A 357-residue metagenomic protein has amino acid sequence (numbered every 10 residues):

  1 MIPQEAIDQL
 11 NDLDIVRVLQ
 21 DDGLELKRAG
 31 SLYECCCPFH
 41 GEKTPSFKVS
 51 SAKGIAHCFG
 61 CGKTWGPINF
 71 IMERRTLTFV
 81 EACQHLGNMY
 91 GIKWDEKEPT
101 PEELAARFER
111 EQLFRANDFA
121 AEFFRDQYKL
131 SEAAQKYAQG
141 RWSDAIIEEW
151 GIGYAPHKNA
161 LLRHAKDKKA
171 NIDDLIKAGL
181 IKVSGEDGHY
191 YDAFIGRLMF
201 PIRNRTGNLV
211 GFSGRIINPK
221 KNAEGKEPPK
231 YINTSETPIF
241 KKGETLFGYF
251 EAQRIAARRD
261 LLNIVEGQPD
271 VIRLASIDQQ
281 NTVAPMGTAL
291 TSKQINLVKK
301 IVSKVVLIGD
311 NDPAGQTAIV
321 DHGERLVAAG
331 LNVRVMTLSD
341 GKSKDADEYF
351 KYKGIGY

Functional and structural regions predicted by a protein language model:
M1-T100, N159: N-terminal structured subdomain of primase-like DNA metabolism proteins
I2-E5, E81-A133: Conserved active-site segments centered on acidic
A29, A106-F108, R115-N117, K158-I301 (+2 more regions): Phosphate-handling DNA/RNA-contact segment within nucleic-acid enzymes
G41, G62, I216-I217, P269 (+3 more regions): Conserved nucleotide-binding/hydrolysis micro-motifs of P-loop NTPases
G54, N88, I92, T100 (+1 more regions): Short, conserved phosphate-binding/catalytic loop or strand-edge motifs used in phosphoryl-/nucleotidyl-transfer
R75-Y90, G196-I217, D347-F350: Structured, non-catalytic alpha/beta "coupling" segments that mediate domain-domain communication and provide generic
L290-Y357: Conserved phosphate-handling catalytic cores of large alpha/beta enzymes
